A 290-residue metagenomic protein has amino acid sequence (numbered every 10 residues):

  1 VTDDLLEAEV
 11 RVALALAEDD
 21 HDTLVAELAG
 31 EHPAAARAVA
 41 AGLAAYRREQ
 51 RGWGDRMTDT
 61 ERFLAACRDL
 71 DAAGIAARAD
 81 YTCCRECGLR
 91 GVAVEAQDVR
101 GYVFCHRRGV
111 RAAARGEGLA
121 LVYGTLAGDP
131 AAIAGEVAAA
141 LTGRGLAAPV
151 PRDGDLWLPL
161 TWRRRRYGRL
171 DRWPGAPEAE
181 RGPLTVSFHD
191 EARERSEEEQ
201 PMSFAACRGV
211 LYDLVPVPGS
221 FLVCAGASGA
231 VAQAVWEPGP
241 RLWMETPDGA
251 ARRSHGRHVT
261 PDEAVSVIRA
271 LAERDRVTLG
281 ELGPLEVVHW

Functional and structural regions predicted by a protein language model:
V1-Y81, P174-E237: Long, contiguous N-terminal structural blocks used for assembly/anchoring
A15-A17, C83, G154, R274: Glycine-centered flexibility motif
A36, C83, C105, D129-P130 (+1 more regions): Generic detector of bulky aromatic hydrophobic side chains
A40-E49, A113-L126: Short, conserved helix/loop micro-motifs enriched in His/Cys and acidic residues
A79-A120: An N-terminal amphipathic alpha-helical segment
G116, A120-W290: Acidic, proline/glycine-rich low-complexity IDRs
